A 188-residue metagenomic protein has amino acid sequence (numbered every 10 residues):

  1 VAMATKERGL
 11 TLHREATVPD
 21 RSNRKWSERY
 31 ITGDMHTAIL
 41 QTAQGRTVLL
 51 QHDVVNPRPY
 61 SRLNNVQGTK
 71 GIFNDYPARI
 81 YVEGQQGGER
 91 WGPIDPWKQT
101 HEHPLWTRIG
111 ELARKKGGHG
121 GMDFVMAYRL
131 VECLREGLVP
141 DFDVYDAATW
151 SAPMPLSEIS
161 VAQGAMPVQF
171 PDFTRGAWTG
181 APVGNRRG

Functional and structural regions predicted by a protein language model:
V1-P59, N65, A148: Rossmann-like dinucleotide-binding domain that binds NAD(P)(H)
P57-G188: C-terminal helical cap and adjacent loop that interface with cofactors, partners, or active-site loops
